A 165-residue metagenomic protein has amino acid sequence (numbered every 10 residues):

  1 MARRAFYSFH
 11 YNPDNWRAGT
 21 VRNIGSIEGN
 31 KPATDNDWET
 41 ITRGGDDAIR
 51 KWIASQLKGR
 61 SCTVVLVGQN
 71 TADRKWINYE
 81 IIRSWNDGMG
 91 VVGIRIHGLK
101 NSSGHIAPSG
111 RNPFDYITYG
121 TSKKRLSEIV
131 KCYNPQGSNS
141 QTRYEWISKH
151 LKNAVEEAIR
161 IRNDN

Functional and structural regions predicted by a protein language model:
M1-G59, E145, H150-N165: Conserved N-terminal substructure of TIR/SEFIR domains
R4-F6, R17, S102-N165: C-terminal interaction surface of TIR/SEFIR-family domains
T20-N23, N78-I81, I106-P108: Short, glycine/charged-enriched secondary-structure capping and boundary segments
A33-T34, G93, K131: Structural signal for conserved beta-strand scaffold positions within catalytic alpha/beta enzyme cores
E39-D46, V67-N70, G98-G104, S127-Y133: Low-complexity, flexible helical/coil segments
D47, R74-K75, N112: Flexible, active-site-adjacent loop/turn segments at secondary-structure boundaries
I49-V64, D115-L126: A broadly tuned preference for mixed-charge, low-complexity surface segments
Q56-W85, G90-K100: Conserved beta-strand-loop-alpha-helix hinge of the TIR/SEFIR fold
